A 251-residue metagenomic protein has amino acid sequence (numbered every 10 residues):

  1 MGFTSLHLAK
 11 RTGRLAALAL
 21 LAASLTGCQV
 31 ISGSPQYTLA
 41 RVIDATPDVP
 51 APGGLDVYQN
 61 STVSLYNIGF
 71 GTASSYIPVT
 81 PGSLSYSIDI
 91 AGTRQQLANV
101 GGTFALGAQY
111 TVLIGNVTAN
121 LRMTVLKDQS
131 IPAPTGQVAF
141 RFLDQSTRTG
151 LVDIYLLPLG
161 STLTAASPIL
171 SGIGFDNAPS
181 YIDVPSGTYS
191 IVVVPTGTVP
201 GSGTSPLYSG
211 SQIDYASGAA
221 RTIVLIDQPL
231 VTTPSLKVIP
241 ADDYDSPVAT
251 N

Functional and structural regions predicted by a protein language model:
G2-A16: Bacterial N-terminal signal peptides that target proteins for export
A17-A22: Hydrophobic helical h-region of N-terminal Sec-dependent signal peptides in bacterial secretory/periplasmic proteins
A23-G27: C-terminal motif of bacterial Sec signal peptides marking the signal peptidase cleavage site
C28-N251: Intrinsically disordered, low-complexity polar regions and short flexible loop motifs
